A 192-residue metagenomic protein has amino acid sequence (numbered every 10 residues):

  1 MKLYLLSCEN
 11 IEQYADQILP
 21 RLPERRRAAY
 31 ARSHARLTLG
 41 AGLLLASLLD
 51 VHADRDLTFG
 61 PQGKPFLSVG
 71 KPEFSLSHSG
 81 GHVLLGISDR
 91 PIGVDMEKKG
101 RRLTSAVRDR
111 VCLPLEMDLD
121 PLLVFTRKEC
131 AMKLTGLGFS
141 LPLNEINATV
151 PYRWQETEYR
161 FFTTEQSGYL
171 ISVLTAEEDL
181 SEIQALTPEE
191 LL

Functional and structural regions predicted by a protein language model:
M1-L192: Core catalytic alpha/beta fold that binds nucleotide/phospho-ligands
